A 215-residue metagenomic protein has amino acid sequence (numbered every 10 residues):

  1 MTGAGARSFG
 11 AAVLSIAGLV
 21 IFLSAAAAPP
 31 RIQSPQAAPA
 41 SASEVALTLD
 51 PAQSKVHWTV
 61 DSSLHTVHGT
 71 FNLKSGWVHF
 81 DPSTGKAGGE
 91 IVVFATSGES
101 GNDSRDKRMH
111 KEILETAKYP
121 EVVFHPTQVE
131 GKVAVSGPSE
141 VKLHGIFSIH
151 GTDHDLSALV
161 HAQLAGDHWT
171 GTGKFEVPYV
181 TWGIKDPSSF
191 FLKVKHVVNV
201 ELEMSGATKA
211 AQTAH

Functional and structural regions predicted by a protein language model:
T2-S15: Bacterial N-terminal signal peptides that target proteins for export
G5, A17, R31-S34: Intrinsically disordered, low-complexity regions enriched for glutamine and histidine
A12-S24: Bacterial N-terminal signal peptides
A27-H215: Low-complexity, acidic/polar, glycine-enriched regions of mature
